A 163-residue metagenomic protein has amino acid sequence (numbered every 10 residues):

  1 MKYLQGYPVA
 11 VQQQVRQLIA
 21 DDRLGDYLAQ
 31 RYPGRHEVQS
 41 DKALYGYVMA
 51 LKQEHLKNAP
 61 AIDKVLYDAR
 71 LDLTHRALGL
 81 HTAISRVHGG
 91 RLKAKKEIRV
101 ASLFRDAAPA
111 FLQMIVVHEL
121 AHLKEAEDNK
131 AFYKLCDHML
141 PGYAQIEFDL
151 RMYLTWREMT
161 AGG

Functional and structural regions predicted by a protein language model:
M1-Q113, L123-G163: Active-site-proximal or metal-binding-adjacent scaffold patches in catalytic folds
V116: Histidine-centered acyl-transfer/condensation active-site motif and its immediate structural neighborhood
E119: Walker B catalytic acidic pair
